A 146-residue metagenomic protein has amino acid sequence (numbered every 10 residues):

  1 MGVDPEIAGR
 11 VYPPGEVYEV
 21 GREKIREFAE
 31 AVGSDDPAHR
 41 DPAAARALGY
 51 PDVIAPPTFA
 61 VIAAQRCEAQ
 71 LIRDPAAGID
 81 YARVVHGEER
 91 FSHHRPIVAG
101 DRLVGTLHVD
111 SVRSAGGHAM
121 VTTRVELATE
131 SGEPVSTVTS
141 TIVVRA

Functional and structural regions predicted by a protein language model:
M1-E6, E88, S92-A146: HotDog/MaoC-like acyl-thioester-processing domains
M1-H86: Hot-dog-fold acyl-thioester-processing enzymes
